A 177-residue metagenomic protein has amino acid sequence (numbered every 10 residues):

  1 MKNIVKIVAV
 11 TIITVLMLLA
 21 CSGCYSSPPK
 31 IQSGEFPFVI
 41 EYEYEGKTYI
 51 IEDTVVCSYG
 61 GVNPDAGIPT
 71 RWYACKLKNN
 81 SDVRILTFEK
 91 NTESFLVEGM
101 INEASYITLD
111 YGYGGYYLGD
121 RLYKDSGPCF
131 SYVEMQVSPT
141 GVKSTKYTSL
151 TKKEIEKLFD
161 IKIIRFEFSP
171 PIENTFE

Functional and structural regions predicted by a protein language model:
M1-K6: Positively charged n-region of N-terminal signal peptides that target proteins for export
A9, Y25-S27, R71: Sparse, context-dependent recognition of short Cys/His-centered cofactor- or disulfide-binding micro-motifs
A9-L18: Hydrophobic helical h-region of N-terminal Sec-dependent signal peptides in bacterial secretory/periplasmic proteins
L19-G23: C-terminal motif of bacterial Sec signal peptides marking the signal peptidase cleavage site
C24-S26, P37, S81: Short structured motifs
P28-E45: Alpha-helical transmembrane signal-anchor/signal-peptide segments
E35, K47-K146: Structured domain cores in non-transmembrane regions
P128-E177: Glycine-rich, aromatic-bearing surface loops/beta-hairpins
